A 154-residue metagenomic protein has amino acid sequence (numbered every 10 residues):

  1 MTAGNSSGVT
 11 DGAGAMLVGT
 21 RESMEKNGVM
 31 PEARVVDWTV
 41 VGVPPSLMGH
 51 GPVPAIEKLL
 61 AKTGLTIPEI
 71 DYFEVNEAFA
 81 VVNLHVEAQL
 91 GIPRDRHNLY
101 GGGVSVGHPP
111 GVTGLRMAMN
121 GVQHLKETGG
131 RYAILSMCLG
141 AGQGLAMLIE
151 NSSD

Functional and structural regions predicted by a protein language model:
M1-D154: Claisen-condensing/thiolase-fold acyl-transfer catalytic domains that form or cleave C-C bonds in fatty acid
